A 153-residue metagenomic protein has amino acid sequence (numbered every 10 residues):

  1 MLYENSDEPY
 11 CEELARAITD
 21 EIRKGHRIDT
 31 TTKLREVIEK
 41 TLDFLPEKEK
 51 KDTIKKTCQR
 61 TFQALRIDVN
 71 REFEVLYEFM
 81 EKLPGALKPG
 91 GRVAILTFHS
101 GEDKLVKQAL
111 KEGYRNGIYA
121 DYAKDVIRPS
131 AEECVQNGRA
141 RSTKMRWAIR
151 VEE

Functional and structural regions predicted by a protein language model:
M1-E153: S-adenosyl-L-methionine-dependent methyltransferase catalytic core, i.e., the SAM/SAH-binding region
